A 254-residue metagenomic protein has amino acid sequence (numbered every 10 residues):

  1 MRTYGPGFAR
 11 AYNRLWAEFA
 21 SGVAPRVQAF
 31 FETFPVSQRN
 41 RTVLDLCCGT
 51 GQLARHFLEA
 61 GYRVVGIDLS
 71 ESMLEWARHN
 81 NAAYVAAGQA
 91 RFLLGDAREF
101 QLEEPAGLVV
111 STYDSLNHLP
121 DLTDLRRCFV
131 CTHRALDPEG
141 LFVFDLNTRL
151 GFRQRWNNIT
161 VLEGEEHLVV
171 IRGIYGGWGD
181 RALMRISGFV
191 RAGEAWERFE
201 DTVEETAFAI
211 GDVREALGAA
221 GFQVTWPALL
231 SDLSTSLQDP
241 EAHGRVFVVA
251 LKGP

Functional and structural regions predicted by a protein language model:
M1-R39: Conserved class I S-adenosyl-L-methionine
N40-C47: Conserved class I S-adenosyl-L-methionine
Q52-E99: Class I SAM-dependent methyltransferase SAM/SAH-binding core
Q101-L108: A short acidic, Gly/Pro-enriched loop at the edge of an enzyme's catalytic core that lines a small-molecule cofactor
T112-D114: Residues lining the SAM
R126-P138: A short glycine-rich, Lys/Arg-flanked "PGG" loop and its adjoining helix->strand segment in the class I
V143-E215: SAM-dependent methyltransferase
A207-P254: C-terminal lobe and adjacent flexible extensions of AdoMet/dcAdoMet transferase-like proteins
